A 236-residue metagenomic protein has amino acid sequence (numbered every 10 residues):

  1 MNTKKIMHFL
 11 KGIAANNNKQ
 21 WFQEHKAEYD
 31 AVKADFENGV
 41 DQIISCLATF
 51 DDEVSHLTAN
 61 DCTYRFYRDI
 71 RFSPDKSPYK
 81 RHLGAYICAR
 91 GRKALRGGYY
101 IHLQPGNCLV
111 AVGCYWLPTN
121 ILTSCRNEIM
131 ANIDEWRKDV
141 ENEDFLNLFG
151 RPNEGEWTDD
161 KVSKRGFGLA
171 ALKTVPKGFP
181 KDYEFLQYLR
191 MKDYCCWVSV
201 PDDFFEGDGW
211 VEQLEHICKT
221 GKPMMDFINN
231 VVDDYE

Functional and structural regions predicted by a protein language model:
M1-M7, F185-R190: Acidic, low-complexity proline/glycine-rich segments
K5, A15-F50, H216-Y235: Contiguous, amphipathic alpha-helical segments that mediate oligomerization or scaffolding in large protein assemblies
V40, I44-G91: Extended, charge-rich alpha-helical segments
F66, W157-L186: Aromatic/basic-lined ligand-recognition segments that form π-stacking hydrophobic pockets flanked by Lys/Arg to engage
R71-I133: Aromatic- and glycine-enriched beta-alpha-beta binding-site module
P105-A171: Compact, glycine/acidic-enriched structural inserts
D182-L186, V198-E236: Extended, charged low-complexity segments that frequently continue into or abut oligomerization scaffolds
C195: A conserved ligand/cofactor-binding region detector
